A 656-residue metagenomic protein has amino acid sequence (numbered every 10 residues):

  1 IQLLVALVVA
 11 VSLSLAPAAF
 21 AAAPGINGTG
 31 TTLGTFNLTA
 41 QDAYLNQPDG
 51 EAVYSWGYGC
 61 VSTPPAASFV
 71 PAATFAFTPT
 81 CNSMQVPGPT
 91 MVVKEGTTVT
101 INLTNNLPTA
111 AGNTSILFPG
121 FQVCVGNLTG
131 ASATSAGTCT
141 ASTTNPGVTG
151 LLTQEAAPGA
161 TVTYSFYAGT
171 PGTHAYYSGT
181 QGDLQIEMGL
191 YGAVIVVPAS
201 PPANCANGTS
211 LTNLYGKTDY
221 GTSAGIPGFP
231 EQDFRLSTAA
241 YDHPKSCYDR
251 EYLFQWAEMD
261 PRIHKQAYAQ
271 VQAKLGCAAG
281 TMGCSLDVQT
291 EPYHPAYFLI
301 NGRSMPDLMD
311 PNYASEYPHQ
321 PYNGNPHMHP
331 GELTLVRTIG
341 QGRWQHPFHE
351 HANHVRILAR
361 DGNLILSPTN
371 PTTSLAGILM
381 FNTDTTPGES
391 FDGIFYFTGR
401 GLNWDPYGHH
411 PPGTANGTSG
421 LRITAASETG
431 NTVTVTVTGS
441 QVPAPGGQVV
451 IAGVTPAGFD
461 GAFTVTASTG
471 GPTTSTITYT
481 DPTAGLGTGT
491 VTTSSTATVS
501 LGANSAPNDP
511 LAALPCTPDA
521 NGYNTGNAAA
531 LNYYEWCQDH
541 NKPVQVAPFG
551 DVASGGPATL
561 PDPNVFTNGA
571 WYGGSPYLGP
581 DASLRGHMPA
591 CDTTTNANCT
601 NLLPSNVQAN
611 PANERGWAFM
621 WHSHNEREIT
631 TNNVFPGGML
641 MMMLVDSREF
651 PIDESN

Functional and structural regions predicted by a protein language model:
Q2-L3, L7, L13, P17-G417 (+1 more regions): Copper-binding active sites and cupredoxin-like electron-transfer domains, recognizing His/Cys-rich ligand loops
G417-N504: Small/polar beta-strand repeat architecture
